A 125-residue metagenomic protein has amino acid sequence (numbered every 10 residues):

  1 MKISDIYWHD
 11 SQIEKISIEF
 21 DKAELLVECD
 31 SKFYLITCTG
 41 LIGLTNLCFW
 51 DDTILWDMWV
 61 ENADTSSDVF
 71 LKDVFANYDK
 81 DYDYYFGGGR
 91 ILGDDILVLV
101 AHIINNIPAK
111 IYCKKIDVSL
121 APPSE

Functional and structural regions predicted by a protein language model:
M1-E125: Surface-exposed, interaction-prone regions used to assemble/regulate multi-protein complexes
